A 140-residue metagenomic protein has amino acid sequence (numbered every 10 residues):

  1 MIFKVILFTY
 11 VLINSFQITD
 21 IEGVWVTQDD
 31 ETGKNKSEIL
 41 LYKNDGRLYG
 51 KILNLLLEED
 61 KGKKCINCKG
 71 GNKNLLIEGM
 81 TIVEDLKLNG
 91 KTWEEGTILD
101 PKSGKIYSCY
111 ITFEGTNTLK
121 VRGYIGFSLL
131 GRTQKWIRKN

Functional and structural regions predicted by a protein language model:
I2-N14: Sec-dependent N-terminal signal peptides
L12-V24: N-terminal helix-cap/turn-to-beta initiation motif at the start of protein domains
V24, R47, N117-T118: Structural motif
T27-D29, N35-L99, I106-Y107: Central antiparallel beta-sheet cores of small beta-barrel/beta-sandwich binding domains
E31-G33, K102-S103, F127-L130: Short glycine/serine/proline-enriched coil/turn segments at secondary-structure junctions
D45, I52-N54, D100, F113 (+2 more regions): A mature extracytoplasmic/lumenal domain signature
T116-T118, Y124-N140: Edge beta-strand at a domain terminus
